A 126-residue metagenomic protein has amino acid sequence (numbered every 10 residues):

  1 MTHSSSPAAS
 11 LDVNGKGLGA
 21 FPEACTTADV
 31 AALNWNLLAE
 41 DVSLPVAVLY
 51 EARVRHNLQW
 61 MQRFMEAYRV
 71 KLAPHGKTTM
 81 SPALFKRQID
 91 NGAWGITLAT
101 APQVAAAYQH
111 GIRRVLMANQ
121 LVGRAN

Functional and structural regions predicted by a protein language model:
M1-V42: Alpha/beta catalytic barrel-like cores
N14-L18, E40-L44, F64-E66, L84-K86 (+1 more regions): A generic short-segment signal for beta-strand/edge and adjacent turn/coil regions
D29-W35, R53-L58, H75-K77, A99-A101: Short hydrophobic/aromatic-rich motifs at helix boundaries and adjacent loops
W35-A47, E51, R55-N57, M61: N-terminal, Lys/Arg-enriched amphipathic/low-complexity engagement segments that precede the first folded domain
Q59-R69, I89-D90, Y108-G111: Acidic (Asp/Glu)-rich catalytic clusters
H75-N126: Active-site-proximal beta-alpha core segment in soluble small-molecule metabolic enzymes
